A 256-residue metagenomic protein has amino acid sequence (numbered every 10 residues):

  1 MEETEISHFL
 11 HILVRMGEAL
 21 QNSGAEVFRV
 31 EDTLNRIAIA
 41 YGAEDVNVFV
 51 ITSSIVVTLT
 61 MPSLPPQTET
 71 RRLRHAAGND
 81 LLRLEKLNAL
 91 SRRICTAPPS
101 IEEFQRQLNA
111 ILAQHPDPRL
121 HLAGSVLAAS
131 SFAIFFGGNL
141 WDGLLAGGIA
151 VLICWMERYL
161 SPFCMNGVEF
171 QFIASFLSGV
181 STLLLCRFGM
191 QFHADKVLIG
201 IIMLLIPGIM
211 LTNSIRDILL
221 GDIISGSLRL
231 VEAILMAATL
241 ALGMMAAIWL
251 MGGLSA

Functional and structural regions predicted by a protein language model:
M1-T96: Soluble N-terminal domains of membrane-associated systems
R72-A76, F136-W141, M165, H193-K196 (+2 more regions): Interfacial loop-to-helix junctions that mark the boundaries of transmembrane helices in multi-pass membrane
R74-G124: Hydrophobic alpha-helical segments and helix pairs
E102, D142, I209-N213: Short helix-terminus and kink motifs of transmembrane alpha helices, predominantly at the cytoplasmic interface
Q107-A110, I153-C164, T212-S225: C-terminal ends of transmembrane helices
H115-F188, H193: Core alpha-helical transmembrane segments of integral membrane proteins
R187-A256: Generic detector of multi-pass transmembrane helix bundles and their immediately adjacent loops in polytopic membrane
